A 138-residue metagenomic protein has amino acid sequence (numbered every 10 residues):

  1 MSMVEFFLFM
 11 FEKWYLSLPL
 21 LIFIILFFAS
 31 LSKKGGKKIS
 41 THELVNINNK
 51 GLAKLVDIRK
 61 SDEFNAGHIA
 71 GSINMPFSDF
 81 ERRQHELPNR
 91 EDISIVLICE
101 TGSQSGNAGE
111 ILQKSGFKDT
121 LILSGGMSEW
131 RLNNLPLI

Functional and structural regions predicted by a protein language model:
S2-T41, I47, A53, S61-S94 (+1 more regions): Rhodanese-like catalytic fold shared by cysteine-dependent sulfurtransferases and DSP/PTP-type phosphatases
D57, G102: Conserved G/P- and acidic residue-centered "switch" motifs that form tight phosphate/ATP-binding loops in soluble
I98: Short, surface-exposed ligand- or partner-binding patches at beta-edge/loop junctions that are enriched in aromatics
